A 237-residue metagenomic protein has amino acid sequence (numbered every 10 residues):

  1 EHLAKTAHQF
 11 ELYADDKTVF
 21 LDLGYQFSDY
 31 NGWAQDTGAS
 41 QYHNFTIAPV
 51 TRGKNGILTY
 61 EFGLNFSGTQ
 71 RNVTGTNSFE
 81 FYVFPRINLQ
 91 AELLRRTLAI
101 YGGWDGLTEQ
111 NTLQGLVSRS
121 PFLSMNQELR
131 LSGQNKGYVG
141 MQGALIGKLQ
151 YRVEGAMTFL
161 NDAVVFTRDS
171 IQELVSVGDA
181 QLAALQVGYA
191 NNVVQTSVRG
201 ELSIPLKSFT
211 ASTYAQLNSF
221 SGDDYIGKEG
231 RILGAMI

Functional and structural regions predicted by a protein language model:
E1-N31, P49: Alpha-solenoid helical-repeat scaffolds
T6-A7, T46-I47, G137, S197: Short structured motifs
H8, Y13, I47-R52, M125-G133: Extended low-complexity acidic/polar segments
F10-D16, F27, T51-N55, A91 (+2 more regions): Beta-strand elements of well-folded, non-transmembrane domains
A14, T18, G32-Q35, R95 (+1 more regions): Generic detector of bulky aromatic hydrophobic side chains
V19-S28, G38-N72, S212: Surface-exposed extracellular loop regions of Gram-negative outer-membrane beta-barrel proteins
Q35-T37, N77: Short, flexible/disordered intra-domain loops and linkers
T59, G63-I237: Exposed, low-structure sequence patches enriched in small/polar residues
